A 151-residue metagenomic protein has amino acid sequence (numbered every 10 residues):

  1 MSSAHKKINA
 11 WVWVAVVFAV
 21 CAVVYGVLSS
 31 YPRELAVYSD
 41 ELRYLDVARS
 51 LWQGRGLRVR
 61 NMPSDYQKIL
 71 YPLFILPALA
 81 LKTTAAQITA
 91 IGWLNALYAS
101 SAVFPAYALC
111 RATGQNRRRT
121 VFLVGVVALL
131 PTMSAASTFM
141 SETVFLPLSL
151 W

Functional and structural regions predicted by a protein language model:
M1-K7: Short, Lys/Arg-rich, polar N-terminal cytosolic tail immediately upstream of the first transmembrane signal-anchor
N9-Y38, A128-L129: Transmembrane signal-anchor helices characteristic of membrane glycosylation enzymes that use polyprenol
R33-S50: Extracytoplasmic catalytic-loop and juxtamembrane helix elements of membrane-embedded, polyprenol/dolichol-linked
Y38-S39, S64, S137-F145: Short acidic/glycine- and proline-prone juxtamembrane loop motifs at membrane-interface regions of multi-pass membrane
Y44, A99-V103, S141-L150: Hydrophobic core segments of transmembrane alpha-helices in multi-pass, intramembrane catalytic enzymes
D46-L51, M62-T84, T143: Short hydrophobic/aromatic helix or loop-helix immediately within or flanking a transmembrane segment in polytopic
A90-G114, W151: Transmembrane-helix motifs of polytopic, lipid-linked glycan transferases
A106-L129, P147: Transmembrane-helix signature of polytopic, membrane-embedded enzymes that assemble or transfer cell-envelope glycans
